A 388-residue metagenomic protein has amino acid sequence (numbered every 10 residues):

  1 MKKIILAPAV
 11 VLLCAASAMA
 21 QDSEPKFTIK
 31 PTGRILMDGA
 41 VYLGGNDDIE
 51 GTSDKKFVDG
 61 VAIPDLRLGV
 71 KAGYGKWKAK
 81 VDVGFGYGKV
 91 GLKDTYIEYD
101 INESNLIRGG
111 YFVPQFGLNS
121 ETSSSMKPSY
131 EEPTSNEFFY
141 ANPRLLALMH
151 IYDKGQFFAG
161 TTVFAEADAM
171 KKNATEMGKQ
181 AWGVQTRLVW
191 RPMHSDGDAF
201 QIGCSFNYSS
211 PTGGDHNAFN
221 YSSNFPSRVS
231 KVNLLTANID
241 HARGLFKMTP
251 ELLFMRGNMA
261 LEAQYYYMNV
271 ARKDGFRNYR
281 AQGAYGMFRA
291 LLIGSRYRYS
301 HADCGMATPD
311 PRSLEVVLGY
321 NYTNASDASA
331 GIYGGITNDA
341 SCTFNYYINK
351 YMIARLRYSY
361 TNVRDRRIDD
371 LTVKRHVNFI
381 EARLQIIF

Functional and structural regions predicted by a protein language model:
I4-C14: Sec-dependent N-terminal signal peptides
A16-A20: Sec/Tat signal peptide C-region and signal peptidase I cleavage site
E24-L43, K56-A169, E176-T212, A290-L292 (+3 more regions): Outer membrane beta-barrel
G39-S53, S120-T122, M126-Y130, Q201 (+1 more regions): Outer-membrane pore/translocation modules
D47, G73-K78, S125-E131, T162-D168 (+4 more regions): Flexible, solvent-exposed coil segments and beta strand-coil junctions, predominantly the extracellular/periplasmic
G51-K56, D82-V83, E132-N136, A167-T175 (+4 more regions): Extracellular loop and loop/strand-boundary signature of outer-membrane beta-barrel proteins
N220-F388: Outer-membrane beta-barrel pore domains
